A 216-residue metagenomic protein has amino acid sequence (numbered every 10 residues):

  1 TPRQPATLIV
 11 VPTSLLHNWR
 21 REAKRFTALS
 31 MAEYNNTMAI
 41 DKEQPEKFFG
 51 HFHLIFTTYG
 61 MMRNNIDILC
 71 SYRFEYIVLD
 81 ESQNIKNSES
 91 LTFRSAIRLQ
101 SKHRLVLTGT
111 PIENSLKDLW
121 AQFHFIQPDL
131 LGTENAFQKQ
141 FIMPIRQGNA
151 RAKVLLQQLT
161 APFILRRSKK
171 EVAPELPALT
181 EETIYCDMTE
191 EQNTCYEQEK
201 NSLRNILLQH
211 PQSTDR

Functional and structural regions predicted by a protein language model:
T1-N149, Q157-R216: ASCE P-loop NTPase motor core, strongest for the SF2 helicase catalytic module
K153: Cys/His-rich Zn2+-binding cysteine-cluster or related metal-binding knuckle/ribbon modules and their
